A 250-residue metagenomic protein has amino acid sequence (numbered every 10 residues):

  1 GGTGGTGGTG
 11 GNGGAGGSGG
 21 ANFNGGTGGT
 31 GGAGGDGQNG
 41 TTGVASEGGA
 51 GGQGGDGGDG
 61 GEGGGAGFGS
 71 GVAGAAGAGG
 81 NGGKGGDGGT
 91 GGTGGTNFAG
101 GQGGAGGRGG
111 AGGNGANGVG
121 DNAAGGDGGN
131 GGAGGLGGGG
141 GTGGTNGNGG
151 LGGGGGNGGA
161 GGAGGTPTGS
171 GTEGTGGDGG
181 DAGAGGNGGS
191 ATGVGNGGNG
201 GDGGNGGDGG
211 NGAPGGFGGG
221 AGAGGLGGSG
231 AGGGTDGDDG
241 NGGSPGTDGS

Functional and structural regions predicted by a protein language model:
G1-G249: Collagen triple-helix signature
